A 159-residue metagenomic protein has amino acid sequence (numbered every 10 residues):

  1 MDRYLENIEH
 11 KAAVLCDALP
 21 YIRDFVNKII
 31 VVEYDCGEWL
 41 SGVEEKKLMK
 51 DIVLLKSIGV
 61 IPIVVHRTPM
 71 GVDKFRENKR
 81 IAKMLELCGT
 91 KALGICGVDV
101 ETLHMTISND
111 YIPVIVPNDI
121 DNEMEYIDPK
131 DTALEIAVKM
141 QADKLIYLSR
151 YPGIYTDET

Functional and structural regions predicted by a protein language model:
M1-I63: N-terminal glycine-/serine-/threonine-rich phosphate-binding loop
I29-E33, T106-D131: Catalytic-site beta-strand/loop segments enriched in glycine and acidic/polar residues
E38-L40, P69-D73, E101, D121 (+1 more regions): Short, active-site-adjacent cap segments at secondary-structure transitions
E45-K50, Y126-A133: Charged helix-capping and loop-helix junction motifs
L54-I58, L87, E135-D143: Alpha-helix C-terminal capping segments
I61-R67, Y147-L148: Short internal beta-strands
G71-D119: Ligand-binding beta-strand-loop-alpha-helix segment within the catalytic cores of soluble metabolic enzymes
L93-C96, M140-E158: Glycine-rich phosphate/pyrophosphate-binding loops and their adjacent beta-strand/loop elements at enzyme active sites
